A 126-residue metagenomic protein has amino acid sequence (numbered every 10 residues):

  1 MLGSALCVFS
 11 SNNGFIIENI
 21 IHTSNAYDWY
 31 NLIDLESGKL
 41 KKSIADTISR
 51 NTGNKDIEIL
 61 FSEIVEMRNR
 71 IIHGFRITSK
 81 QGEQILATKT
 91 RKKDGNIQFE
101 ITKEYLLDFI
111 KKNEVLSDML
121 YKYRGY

Functional and structural regions predicted by a protein language model:
M1-K42, K55-E66, H73, I77 (+1 more regions): Amphipathic alpha-helical interface elements
S24-R50, E83-G95: Short, charged amphipathic alpha-helical segments flanked by flexible coils
I59, L86-A87, F99: Hydrophobic transmembrane signal anchors and adjacent membrane-proximal interface regions, especially in viral
S79-Q81: Short catalytic/ligand-binding loop motif for oxyanion handling, primarily in non-cytosolic enzymes, centered on
D94-Y105: Individual transmembrane alpha-helices with interfacial aromatic-anchor signatures
